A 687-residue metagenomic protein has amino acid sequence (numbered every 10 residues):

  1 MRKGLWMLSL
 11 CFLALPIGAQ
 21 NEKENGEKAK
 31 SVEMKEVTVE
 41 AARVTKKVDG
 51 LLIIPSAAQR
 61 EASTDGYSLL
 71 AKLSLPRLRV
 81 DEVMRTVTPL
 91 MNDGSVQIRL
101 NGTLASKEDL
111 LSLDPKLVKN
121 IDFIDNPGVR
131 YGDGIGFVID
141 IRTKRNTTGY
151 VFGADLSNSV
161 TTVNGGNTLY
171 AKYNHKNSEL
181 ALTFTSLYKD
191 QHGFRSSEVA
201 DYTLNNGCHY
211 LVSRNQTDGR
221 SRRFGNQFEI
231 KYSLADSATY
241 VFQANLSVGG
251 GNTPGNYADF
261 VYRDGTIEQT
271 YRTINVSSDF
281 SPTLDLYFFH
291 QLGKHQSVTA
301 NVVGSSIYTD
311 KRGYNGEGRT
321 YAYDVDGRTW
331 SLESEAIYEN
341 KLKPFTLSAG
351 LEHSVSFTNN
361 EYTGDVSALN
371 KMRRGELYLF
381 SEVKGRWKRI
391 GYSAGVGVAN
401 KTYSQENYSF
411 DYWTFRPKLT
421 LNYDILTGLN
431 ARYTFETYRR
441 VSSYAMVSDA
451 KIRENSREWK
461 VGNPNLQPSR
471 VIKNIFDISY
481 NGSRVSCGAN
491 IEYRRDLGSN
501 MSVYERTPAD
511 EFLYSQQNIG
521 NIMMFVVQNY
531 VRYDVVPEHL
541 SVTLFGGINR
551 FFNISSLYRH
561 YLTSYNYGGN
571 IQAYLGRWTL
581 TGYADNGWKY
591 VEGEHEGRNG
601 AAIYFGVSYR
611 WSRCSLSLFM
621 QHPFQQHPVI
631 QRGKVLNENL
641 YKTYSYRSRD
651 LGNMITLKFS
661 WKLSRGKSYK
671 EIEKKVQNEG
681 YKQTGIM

Functional and structural regions predicted by a protein language model:
N21-R60, V83-M84: Short, acidic, small-residue-rich periplasmic hinge/interaction motif at the N-terminus of Gram-negative outer-membrane
E36, G66-A71, R85-T88, E108 (+3 more regions): N-terminal periplasmic accessory domains that precede and gate Gram-negative outer-membrane beta-barrel machines
Y67-T103: Extracytoplasmic beta-strand/coil segments of soluble accessory domains associated with Gram-negative outer-membrane
N101-G128: Short acidic/polar hinge/loop motifs at secondary-structure boundaries that mediate gating or recognition
V163-D190, N206-N256, F280-G293, G569: Transmembrane beta-barrel wall of Gram-negative outer-membrane proteins
G225-G251, I274-Y408, Y412-P417, D424-G428 (+2 more regions): Face-selective signature of the C-terminal outer-membrane beta-barrel domain
S331-E335, Y378, N463, Q467 (+3 more regions): Outer membrane beta-barrel strand-and-loop segments of large Gram-negative receptors, especially TonB-dependent
F410, T427-L429, R439-G488, R495 (+3 more regions): Outer-membrane beta-barrel signature, preferentially recognizing the C-terminal barrel domain of Gram-negative
